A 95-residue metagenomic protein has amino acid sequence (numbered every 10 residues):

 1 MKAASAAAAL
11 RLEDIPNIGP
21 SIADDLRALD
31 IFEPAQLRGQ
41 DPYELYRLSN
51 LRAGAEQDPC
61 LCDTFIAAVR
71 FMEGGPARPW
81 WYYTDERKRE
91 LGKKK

Functional and structural regions predicted by a protein language model:
M1-I18: Sterile Alpha Motif
A6, P42-K95: Sterile Alpha Motif
R11-D14, D25, Q36: Residue-level recognition of specific faces of alpha-helices
S21-D30: Catalytic DNA-binding helix-loop module of base-excision-repair DNA glycosylases/AP lyases
I31, G39-P42: ATP/adenylate-binding site constellation spanning eukaryotic-like Ser/Thr protein kinases, ABC-transporter
